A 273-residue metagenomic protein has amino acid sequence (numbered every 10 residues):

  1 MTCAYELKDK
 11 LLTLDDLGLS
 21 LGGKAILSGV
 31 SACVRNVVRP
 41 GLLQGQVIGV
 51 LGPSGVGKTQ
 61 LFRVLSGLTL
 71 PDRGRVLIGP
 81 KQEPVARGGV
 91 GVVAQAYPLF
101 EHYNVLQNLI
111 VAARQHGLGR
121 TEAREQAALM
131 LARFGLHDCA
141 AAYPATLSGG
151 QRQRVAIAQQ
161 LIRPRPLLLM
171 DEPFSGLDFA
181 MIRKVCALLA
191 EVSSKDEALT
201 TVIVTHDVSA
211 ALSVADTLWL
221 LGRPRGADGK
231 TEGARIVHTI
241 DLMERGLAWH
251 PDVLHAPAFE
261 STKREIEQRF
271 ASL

Functional and structural regions predicted by a protein language model:
S66: Helix-to-loop junction immediately C-terminal to a conserved catalytic motif
G74-A86: Conserved ABC transporter NBD signature motif
I110, T121-C139, L189-E191: Conserved ABC ATPase "signature" region
Y143-L147, Q151: Conserved ABC ATPase signature
I157: Hydrophobic anchor residue at the start of the ABC signature
I162-P166: A short, proline-enriched helix->beta-strand linker immediately N-terminal to the Walker B motif in ABC-type P-loop
L168-E172: Catalytic Walker B motif of ABC-type/P-loop ATPase nucleotide-binding domains
I182-E197: Helical segment within the ABC ATPase nucleotide-binding domain
